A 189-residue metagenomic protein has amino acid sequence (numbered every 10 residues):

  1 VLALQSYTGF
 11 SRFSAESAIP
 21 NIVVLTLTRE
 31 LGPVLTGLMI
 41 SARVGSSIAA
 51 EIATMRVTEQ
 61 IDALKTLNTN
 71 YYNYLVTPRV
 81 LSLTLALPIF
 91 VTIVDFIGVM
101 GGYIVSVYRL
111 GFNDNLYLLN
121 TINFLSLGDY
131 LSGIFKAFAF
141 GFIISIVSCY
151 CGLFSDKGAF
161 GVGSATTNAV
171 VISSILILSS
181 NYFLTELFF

Functional and structural regions predicted by a protein language model:
V1-Y7, S179, F183: Hydrophobic alpha-helical transmembrane segments of multi-pass membrane transport/permease proteins
Q5-T28, F96-F138, I146-T166, L187-F188: Membrane-interfacial helix-loop-helix connectors in multipass membrane proteins
I19-D62: Hydrophobic alpha-helical transmembrane segments of multi-pass membrane transport proteins
V23, L35, T69, R79-V80 (+1 more regions): Recognition helices and adjacent regulatory flanks at domain boundaries
L31, L75-I97, V170, S174: Selective transmembrane-helix segments that form parts of the transport pathway or gating/packing helices in multipass
L38, A42-S46, L83, L87-Y103 (+2 more regions): Hydrophobic positions within alpha-helical transmembrane segments of bacterial inner-membrane proteins
I52-V76, A159-V162: Short cytoplasmic-facing helical segments at TM-TM junctions of multi-pass membrane proteins
V162, N168-T185: Final/C-terminal transmembrane alpha-helix of multipass membrane proteins
